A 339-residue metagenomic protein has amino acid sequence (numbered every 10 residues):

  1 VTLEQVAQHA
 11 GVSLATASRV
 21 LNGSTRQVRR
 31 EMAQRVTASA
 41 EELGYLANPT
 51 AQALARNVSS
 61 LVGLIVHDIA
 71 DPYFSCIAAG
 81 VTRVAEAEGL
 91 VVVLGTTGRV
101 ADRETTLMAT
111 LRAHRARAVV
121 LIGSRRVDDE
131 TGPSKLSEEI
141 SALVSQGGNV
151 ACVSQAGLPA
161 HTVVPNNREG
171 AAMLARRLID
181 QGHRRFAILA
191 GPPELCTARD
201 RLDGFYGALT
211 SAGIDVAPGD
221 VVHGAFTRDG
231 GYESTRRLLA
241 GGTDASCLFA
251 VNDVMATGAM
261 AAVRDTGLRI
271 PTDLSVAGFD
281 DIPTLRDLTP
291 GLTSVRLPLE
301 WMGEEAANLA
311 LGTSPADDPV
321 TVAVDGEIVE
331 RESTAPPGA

Functional and structural regions predicted by a protein language model:
V1-S59, G338-A339: N-terminal helix-turn-helix DNA-binding module of bacterial transcription factors
S13, S60, R117, H183-R185 (+1 more regions): Short acidic/polar active-site loop segments enriched in Thr and Asp
L43, E88, Q146-G147, A212 (+2 more regions): Helix C-cap/helix->beta junction micro-motif
P49, V66-C76, G95-R103, R125-T131 (+6 more regions): Hinge/beta->alpha junction and helix N-cap segments in small-molecule ligand-binding domains
L61-R176, D180: Alpha-helical recognition/docking segments in bacterial nutrient-uptake and carbohydrate-utilization systems
R185, V216-D220, R269-S275: Short acidic capping loops at alpha-helix termini that bridge into adjacent secondary structure
R236-A339: Flexible loop/turn connectors
